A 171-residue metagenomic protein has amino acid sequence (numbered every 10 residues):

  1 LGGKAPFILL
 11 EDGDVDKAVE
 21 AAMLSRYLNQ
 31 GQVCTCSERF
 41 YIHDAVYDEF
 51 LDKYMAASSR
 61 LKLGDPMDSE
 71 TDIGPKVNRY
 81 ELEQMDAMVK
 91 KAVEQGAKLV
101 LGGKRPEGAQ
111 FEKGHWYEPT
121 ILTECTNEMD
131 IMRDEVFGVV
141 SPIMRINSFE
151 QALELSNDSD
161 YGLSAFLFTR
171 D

Functional and structural regions predicted by a protein language model:
L1-T126, E154-S156: ALDH superfamily catalytic-core signature
G2, D134-F137, N147: Glycine/charged-rich beta-loop-alpha catalytic/anionic-binding loops adjacent to active sites
G3, A165-L167: Short, well-ordered beta-strand elements
E11, N78, P142-N147, F168: A structural signal for short, well-ordered beta-strand elements
T71, G114-E118, D134-V140, S159-L163: Conserved glycine-rich beta-strand-loop-beta hairpin in the small C-terminal domain of fold type I
E128-R133: Cytochrome P450 core scaffold surrounding the K-helix E-X-X-R motif and the conserved "meander" helix-loop region
